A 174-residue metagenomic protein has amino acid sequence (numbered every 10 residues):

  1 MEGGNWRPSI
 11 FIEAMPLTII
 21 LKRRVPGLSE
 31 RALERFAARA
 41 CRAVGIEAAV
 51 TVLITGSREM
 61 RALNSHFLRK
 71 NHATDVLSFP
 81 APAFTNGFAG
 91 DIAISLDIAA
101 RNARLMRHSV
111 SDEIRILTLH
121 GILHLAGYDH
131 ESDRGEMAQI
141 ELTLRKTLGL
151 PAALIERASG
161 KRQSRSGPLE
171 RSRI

Functional and structural regions predicted by a protein language model:
E2-I114, L123-I174: An acidic/histidine-cluster motif and surrounding catalytic segment that typifies divalent-metal-assisted enzyme active
